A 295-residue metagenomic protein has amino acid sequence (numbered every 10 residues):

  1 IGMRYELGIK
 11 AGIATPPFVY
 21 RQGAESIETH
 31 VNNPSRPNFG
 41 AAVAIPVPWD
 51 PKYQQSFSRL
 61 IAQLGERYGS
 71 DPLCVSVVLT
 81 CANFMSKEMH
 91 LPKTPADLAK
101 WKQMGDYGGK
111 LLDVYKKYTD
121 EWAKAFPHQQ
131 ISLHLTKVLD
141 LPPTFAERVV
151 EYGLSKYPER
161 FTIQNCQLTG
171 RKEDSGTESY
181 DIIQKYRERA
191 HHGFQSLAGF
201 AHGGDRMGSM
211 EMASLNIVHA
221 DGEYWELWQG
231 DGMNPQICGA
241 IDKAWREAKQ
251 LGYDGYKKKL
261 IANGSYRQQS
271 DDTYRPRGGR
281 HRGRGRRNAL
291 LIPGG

Functional and structural regions predicted by a protein language model:
I1-Q63: Active-site-adjacent "subsite" loops/lids of carbohydrate-active enzymes
I9, S70-S76, F126-I131, E159-R160 (+1 more regions): Loop/turn elements at helix/coil->beta-strand transitions in domains of secreted/extracellular proteins
P16, P158-P276, L290: Substrate-binding cleft of secreted/luminal carbohydrate-active enzymes
V43-Y53, A96-K110: Surface-exposed cleft-lining segments at the edges of enzyme active sites
Y53-Q63, M104-D120, P142-G153, E173-R187 (+2 more regions): Well-ordered, non-membrane alpha-helical segments in soluble/globular domains
L64, V77: Conserved, mostly hydrophobic/aromatic
V78-Q103: Active-site-proximal loop/short-helix segments that contain or immediately flank catalytic acid/base residue(s)
N83-P92, K116-E188: Substrate-binding cleft/loops of secretory-pathway carbohydrate-active enzymes
